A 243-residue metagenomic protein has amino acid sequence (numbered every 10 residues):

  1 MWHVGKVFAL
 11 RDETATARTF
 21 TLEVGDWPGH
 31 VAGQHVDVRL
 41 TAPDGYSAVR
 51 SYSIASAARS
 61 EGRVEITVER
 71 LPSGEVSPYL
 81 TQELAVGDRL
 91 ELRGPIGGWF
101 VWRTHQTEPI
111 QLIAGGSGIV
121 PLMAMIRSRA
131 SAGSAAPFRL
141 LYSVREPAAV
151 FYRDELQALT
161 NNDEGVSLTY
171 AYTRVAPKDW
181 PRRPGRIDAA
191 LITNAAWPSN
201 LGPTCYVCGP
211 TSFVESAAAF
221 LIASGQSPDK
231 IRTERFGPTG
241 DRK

Functional and structural regions predicted by a protein language model:
M1, P137-K243: Reductase modules of NAD(P)H-dependent flavoproteins
M1-D88, V144-E146, Y172-V175: Ferredoxin-reductase
G33, G118, P210: Short, conserved phosphate/pyrophosphate- and ester-handling motifs at nucleotide-, phospho-/glycolipid
A58-V64, T104-E108, S134: Ligand-binding loop in jelly-roll beta-barrel domains
G94-T107: A short, basic/flexible loop-to-alpha-helix module at the beginning of a structural domain
I110-I113, Y206: Conserved beta-strand elements of the Class I
I119-S131: Histidine-anchored nucleotide/phosphate-binding helix
